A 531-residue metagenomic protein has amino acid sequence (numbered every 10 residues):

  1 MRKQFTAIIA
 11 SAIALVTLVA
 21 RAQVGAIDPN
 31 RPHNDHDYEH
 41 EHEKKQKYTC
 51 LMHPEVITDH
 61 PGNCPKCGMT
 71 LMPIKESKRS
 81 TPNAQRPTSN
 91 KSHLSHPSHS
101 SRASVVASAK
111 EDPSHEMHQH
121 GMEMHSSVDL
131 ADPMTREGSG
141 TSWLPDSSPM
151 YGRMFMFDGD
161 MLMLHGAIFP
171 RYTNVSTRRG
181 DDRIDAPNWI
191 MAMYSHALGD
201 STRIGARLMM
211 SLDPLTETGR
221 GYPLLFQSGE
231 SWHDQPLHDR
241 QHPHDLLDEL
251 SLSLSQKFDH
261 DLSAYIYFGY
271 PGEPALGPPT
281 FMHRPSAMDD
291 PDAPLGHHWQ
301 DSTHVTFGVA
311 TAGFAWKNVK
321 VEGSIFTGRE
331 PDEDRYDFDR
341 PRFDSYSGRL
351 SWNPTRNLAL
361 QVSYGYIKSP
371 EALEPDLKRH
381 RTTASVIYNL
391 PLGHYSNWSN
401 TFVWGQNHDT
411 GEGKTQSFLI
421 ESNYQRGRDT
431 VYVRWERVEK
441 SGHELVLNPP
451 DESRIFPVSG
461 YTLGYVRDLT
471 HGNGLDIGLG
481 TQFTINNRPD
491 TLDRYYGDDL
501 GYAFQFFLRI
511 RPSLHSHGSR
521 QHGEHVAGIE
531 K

Functional and structural regions predicted by a protein language model:
Q23, R102-K110: Short Gly/Ser/Thr- and charged-rich N-terminal loops/segments that act as flexible capping/hinge elements
G152-R153, I190-H196, L250-Q256, A310-W316 (+7 more regions): Residues on the lipid-exposed face of transmembrane beta-strands in outer-membrane beta-barrel proteins
D160, D182-I190, H244-L250, H304-A310 (+6 more regions): Residues that define the transmembrane beta-barrel architecture of outer-membrane proteins
L162, D200-I204, H260-A264, N318-E322 (+5 more regions): Repeated loop/turn-to-beta-strand initiation elements of outer-membrane beta-barrel proteins
L164-G166, I204-L208, I266-F268, A312 (+9 more regions): Membrane-embedded beta-strand positions of outer-membrane beta-barrel proteins
I168-S176, M210-T216, F268-P274, W316-N318 (+9 more regions): Transmembrane beta-strands of outer-membrane beta-barrel pores
E217-S351: Surface-exposed coil loops of outer-membrane beta-barrel proteins
D498-K531: Outer-membrane beta-barrel "beta-signal"
